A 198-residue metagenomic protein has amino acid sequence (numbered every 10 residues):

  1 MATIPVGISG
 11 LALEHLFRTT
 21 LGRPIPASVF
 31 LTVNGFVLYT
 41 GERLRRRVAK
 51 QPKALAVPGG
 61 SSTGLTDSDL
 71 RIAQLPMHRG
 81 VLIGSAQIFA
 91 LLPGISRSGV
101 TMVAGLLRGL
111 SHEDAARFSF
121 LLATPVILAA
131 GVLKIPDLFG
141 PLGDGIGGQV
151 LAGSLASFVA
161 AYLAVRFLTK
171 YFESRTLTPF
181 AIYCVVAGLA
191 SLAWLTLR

Functional and structural regions predicted by a protein language model:
M1-R198: Multi-pass membrane proteins that catalyze or facilitate reactions on polyprenyl-/lipid-phosphate substrates and their
